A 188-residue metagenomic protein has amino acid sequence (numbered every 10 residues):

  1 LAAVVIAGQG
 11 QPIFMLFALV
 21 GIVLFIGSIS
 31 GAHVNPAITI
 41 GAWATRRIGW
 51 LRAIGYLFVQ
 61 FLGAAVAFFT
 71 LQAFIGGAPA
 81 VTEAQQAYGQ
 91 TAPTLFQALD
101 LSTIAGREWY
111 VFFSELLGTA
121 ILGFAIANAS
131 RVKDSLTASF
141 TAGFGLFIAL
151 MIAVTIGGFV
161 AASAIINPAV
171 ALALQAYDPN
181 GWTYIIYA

Functional and structural regions predicted by a protein language model:
L1-A188: Membrane-interface helix-loop junctions and terminal tails of multi-pass membrane proteins
